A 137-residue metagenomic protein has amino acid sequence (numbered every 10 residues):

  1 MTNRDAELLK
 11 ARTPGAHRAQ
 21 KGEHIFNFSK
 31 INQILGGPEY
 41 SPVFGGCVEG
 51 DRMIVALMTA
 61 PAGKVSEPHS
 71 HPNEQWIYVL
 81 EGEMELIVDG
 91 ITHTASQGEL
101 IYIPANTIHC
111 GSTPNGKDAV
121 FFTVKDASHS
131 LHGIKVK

Functional and structural regions predicted by a protein language model:
M1-R52, V136-K137: A short, N-terminal "cap"/entry segment at the start of jelly-roll beta-barrel domains of the cupin/DSBH fold
E39-S41, A56-H71: Conserved short histidine dyad/triad with adjacent acidic residue
M58, I77, I101: Conserved GNAT-family N-acetyltransferase fold
N73-M84, D89: Glycine- and acidic-residue-biased ligand/ion/polar-headgroup-sensing regions
G90-A105: Short acidic-glycine-tyrosine-enriched beta hairpin
A105-L131: Ligand-binding loop in jelly-roll beta-barrel domains
